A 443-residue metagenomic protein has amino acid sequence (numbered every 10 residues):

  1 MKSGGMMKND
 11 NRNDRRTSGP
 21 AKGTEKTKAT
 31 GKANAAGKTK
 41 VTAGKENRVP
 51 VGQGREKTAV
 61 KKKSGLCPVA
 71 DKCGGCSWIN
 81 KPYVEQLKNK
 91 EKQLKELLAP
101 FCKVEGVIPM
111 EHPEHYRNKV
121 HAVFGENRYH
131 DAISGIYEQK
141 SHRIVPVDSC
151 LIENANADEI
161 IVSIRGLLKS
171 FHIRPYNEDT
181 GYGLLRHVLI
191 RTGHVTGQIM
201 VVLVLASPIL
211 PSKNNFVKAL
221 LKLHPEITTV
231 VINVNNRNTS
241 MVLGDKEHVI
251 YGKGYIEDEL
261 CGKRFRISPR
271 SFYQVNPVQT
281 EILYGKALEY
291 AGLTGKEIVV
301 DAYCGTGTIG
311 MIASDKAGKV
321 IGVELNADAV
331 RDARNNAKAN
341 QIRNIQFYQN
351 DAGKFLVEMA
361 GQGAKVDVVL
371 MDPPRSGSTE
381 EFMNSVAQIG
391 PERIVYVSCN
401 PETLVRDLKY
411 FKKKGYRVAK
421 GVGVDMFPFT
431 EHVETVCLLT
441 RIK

Functional and structural regions predicted by a protein language model:
M1-G75, I79: Basic Arg/Gly/Lys-rich low-complexity intrinsically disordered segments
K2-S18, G23-K26, V51-K57, S212-N214 (+1 more regions): Rossmann-like S-adenosyl-L-methionine
K32, V49, H142-R143, T196 (+2 more regions): Polybasic, low-complexity RNA-engagement segments
K61, G65, G74-P175, I190 (+2 more regions): Extended interfacial segments that mediate partner engagement and assembly in macromolecular machines
N118, G197-I199, K296-E297: Nucleotide donor/acceptor-binding cores
G135-E138, V202-V204, A333: Short, acidic/hydrophobic/Gly-rich beta-strand patch recurrent on exposed beta strands that often constitutes part
P175-Y182, V299: Short helix/loop segment immediately N-terminal to the Walker
I190, G197-A206, R264-S268, V368: Short, aliphatic-rich beta-strand segments
